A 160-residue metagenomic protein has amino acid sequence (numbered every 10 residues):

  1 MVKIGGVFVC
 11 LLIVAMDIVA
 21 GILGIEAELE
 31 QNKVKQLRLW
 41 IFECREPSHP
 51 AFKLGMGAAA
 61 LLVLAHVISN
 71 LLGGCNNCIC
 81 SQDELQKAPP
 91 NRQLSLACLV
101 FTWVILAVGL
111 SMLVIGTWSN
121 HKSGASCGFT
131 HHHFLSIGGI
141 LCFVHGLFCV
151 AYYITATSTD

Functional and structural regions predicted by a protein language model:
M1-I13, V19-G57, L71-D160: Membrane-proximal loop-to-helix boundary features in eukaryotic membrane proteins
G57, L62-A65: Eukaryotic helix-linker segments that join adjacent hydrophobic helices
I68: Short amphipathic alpha-helical segments
